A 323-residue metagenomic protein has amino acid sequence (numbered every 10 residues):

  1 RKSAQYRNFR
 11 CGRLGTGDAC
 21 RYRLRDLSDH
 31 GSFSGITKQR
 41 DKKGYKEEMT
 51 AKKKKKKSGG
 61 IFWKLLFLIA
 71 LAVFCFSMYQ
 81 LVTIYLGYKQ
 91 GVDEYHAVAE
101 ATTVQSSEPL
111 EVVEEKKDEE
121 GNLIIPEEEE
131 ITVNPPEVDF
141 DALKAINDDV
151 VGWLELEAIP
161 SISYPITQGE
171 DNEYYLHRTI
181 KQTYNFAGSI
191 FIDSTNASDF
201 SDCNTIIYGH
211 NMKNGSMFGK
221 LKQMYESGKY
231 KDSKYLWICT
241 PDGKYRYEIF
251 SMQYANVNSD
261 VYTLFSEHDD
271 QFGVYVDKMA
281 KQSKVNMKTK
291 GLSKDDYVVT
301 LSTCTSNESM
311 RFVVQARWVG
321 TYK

Functional and structural regions predicted by a protein language model:
R1-S106, C304: Gram-positive cell-envelope targeting signals
F74-K323: Solvent-exposed, non-transmembrane regions of membrane-associated and secreted proteins
